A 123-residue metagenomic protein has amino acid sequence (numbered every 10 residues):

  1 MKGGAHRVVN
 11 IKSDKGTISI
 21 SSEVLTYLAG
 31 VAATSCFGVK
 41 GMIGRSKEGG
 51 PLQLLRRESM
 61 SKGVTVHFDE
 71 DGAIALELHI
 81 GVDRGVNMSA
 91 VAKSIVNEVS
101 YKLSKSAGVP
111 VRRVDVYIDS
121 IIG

Functional and structural regions predicted by a protein language model:
M1-R84, K93, V109-I122: Contiguous, often N-terminal, cationic amphipathic patches that form binding interfaces
M88-A107, V111: Short, non-transmembrane amphipathic alpha-helical segments
